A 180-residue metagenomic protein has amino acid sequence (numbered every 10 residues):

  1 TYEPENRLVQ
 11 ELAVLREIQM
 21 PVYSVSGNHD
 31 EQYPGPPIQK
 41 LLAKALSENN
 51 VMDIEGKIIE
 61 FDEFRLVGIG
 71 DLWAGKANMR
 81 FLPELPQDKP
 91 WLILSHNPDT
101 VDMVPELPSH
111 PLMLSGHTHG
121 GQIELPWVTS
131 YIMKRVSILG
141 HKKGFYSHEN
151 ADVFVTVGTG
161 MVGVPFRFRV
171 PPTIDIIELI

Functional and structural regions predicted by a protein language model:
T1-M52: Membrane-embedded segments
P4-L8, L94, R135: A conditional alpha-helix N-cap/helix-loop micro-motif detector
D30-L112, T118, V136-I180: Conserved catalytic scaffold of divalent metal-dependent phosphoesterases
G120-L125: His/Asp/Glu-enriched short active-site or ligand-binding loop at hydrolase and phosphoryl-transfer sites
W127-L139: Short, surface-exposed loop/helix-turn segments at secondary-structure junctions that function as lids/hinges flanking
